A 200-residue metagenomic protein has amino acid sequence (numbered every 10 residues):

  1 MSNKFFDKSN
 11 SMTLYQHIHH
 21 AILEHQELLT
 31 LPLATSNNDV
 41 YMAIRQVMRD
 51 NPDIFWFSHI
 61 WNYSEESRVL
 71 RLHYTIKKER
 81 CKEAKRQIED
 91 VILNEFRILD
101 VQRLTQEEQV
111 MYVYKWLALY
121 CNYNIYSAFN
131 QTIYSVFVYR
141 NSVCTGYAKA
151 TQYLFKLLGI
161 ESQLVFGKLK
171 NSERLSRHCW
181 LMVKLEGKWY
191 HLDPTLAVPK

Functional and structural regions predicted by a protein language model:
M1-N94, I160: Linear, non-domain "peripheral" regions
H17, Y139-S142, N171: Alpha-helix capping and helix-loop boundary segments enriched in small/acidic/polar residues
L31, Y120, N124-A128, S176 (+1 more regions): Repeated polar recognition positions within modular binding domains
R45, Y114-A118, Q152: Generic solvent-exposed, charged/amphipathic alpha-helical segments that serve as macromolecular interface scaffolds
C81-V136: Secondary-structure boundary elements
A128-V138, S142, G146-Y153: Conserved active-site-adjacent core of cysteine acyl-enzyme catalytic domains
G146-K200: Hydrophobic/aromatic-rich core segments of domains that either
